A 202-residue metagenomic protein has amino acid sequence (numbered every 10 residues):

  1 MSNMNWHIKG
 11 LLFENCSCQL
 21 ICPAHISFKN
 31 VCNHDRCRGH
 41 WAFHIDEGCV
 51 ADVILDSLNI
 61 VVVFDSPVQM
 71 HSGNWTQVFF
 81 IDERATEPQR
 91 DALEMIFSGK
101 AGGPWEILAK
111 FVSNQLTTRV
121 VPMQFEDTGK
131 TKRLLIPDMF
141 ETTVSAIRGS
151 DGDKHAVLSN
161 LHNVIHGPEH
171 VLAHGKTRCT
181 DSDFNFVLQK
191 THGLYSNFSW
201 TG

Functional and structural regions predicted by a protein language model:
S2-G48: N-terminal ordered "arm"
H7, C32-G39, V53, H71-F80 (+1 more regions): Short, well-ordered strand-loop elements centered on a beta-strand within folded domains, enriched for acidic residues
L12-S17, C32-N33, C49-I54, W105-I107 (+1 more regions): N-terminal start-of-chain detector that recognizes signal peptides and the immediate post-cleavage beginning
I26-V31, D52-L55, R90: Short, solvent-exposed secondary-structure capping/transition elements
C37-V61, G175-T177: Short, positively charged
S57-G202: Internal, well-folded beta-alpha domain core
